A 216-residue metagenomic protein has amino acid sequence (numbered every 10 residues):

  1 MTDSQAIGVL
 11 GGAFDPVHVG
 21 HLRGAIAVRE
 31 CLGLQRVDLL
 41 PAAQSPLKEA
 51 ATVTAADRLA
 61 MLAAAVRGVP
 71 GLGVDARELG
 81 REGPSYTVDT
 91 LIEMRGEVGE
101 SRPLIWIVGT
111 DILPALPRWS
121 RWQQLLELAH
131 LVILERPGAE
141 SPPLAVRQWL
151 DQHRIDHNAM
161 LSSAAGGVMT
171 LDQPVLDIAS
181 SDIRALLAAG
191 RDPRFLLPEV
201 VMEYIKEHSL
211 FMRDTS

Functional and structural regions predicted by a protein language model:
M1-S216: Nucleotidyltransferase catalytic core that binds NTPs
